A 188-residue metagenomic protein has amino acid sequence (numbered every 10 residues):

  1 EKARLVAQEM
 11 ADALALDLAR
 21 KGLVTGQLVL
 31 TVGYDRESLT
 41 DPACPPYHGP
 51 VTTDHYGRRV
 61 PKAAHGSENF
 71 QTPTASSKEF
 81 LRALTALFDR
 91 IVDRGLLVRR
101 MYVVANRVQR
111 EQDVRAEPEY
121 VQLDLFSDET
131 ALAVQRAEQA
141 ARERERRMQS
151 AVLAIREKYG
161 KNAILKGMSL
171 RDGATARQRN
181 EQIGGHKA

Functional and structural regions predicted by a protein language model:
E1-A188: Basic, low-complexity intrinsically disordered segments
